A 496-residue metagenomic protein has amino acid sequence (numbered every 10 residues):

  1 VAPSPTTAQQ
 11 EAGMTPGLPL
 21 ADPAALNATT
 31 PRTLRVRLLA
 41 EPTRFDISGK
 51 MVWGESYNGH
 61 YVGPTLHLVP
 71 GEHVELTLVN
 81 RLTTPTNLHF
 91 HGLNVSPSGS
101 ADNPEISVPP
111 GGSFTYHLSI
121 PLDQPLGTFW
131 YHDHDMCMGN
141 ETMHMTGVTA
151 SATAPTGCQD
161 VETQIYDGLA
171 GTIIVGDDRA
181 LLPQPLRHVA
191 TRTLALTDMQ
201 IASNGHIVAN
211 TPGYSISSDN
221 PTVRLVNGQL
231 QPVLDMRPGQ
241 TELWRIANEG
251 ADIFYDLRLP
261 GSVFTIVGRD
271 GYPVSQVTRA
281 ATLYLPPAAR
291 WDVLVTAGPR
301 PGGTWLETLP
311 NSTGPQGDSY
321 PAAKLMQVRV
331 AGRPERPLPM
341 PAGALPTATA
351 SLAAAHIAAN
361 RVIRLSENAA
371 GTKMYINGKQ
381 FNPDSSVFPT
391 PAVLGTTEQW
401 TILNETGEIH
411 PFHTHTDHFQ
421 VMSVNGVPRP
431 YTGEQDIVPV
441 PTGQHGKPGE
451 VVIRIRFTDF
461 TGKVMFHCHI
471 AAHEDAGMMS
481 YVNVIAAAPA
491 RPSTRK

Functional and structural regions predicted by a protein language model:
A2-L39, N140-T197, P273-I409, Q444-G446 (+2 more regions): Extended terminal and domain-junction accessory segments
L34, E72-V74, Q240-W244, T396-E398: Structural beta-strand segments of beta-rich domains
F45-P70, P221-D235, N368-T397: N-terminal edge beta-strand
G49-K50, T84-H91, I253-P260, L306 (+1 more regions): Short, hydrophobic/aromatic beta-strand segments
N58-L68, V74, F90-Q124, L230 (+4 more regions): Extracytoplasmic beta-sandwich strand-turn segments characteristic of Greek-key/jelly-roll folds
L78-L82, I246-G250, I402-T406: Asparagine-centered strand-capping/turn motif at beta-strand->loop junctions
N87-V95, Q124, T128-G139, W400-T401 (+3 more regions): Histidine-centered catalytic micro-motifs
P97-P109, L196, Q200-A348, V427-R429: Histidine- and aromatic-rich segments of cupredoxin/plastocyanin-like copper-binding domains
